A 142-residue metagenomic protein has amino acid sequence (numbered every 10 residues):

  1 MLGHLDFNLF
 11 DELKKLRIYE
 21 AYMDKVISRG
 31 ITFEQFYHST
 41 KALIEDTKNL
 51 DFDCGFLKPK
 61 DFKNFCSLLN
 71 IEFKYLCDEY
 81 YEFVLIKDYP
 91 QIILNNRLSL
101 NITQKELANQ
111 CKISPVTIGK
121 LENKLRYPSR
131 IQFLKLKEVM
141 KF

Functional and structural regions predicted by a protein language model:
M1, P59-Y75, S129-F142: DNA major-groove recognition helix of helix-turn-helix/homeodomain DNA-binding modules
L2-R29, D78-S99: A short, Lys/Arg-rich alpha-helix, primarily the initiator
Y22, C66-L69, F73, I92-I93 (+2 more regions): Short, structured motif recognition centered on aromatic/hydrophobic residues
M23, E34, K63, L94-N95 (+1 more regions): Residues within the helices of the helix-turn-helix
V26, Y37, C66, R97 (+2 more regions): The alpha-helix within a helix-turn-helix
S28-N49, N101-G119: Short alpha-helical DNA-recognition segment
E34-F83: Acidic (E/D-rich), amphipathic helical modules within compact regulatory domains
I86-Y127, I131-L134: Helix-turn-helix/homeodomain-like alpha-helical modules used for DNA recognition and transcription-factor dimerization
